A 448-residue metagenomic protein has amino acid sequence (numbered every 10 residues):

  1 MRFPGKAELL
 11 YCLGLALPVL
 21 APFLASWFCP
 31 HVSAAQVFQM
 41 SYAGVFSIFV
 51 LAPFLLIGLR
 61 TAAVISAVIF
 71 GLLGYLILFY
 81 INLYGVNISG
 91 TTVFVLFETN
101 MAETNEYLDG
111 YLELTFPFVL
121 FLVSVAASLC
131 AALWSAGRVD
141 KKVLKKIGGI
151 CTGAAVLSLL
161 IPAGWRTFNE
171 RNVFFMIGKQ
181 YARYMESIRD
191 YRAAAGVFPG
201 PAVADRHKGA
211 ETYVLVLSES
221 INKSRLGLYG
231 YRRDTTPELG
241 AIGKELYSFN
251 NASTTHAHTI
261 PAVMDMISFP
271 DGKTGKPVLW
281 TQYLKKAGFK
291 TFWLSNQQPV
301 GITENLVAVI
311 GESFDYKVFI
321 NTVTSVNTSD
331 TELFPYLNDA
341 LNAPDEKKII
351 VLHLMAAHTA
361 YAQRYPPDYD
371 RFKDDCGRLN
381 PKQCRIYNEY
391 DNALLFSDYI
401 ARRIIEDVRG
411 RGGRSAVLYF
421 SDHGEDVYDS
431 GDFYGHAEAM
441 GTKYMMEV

Functional and structural regions predicted by a protein language model:
M1-V173: Transmembrane and membrane-interface helices of multi-pass, inner-membrane envelope-modifying transferases
A34-F38, S268, C384-L394, I405-E406 (+1 more regions): Active-site rim elements
L51, P335-D339, D374-V417: A long, amphipathic alpha-helix that forms part of the scaffold/cap immediately adjacent to metal-dependent active
T104, E219, M266, L284 (+4 more regions): Generic structural signal for small/hydrophobic residues in well-ordered secondary structure, especially within
I161-L215, S220-R378, M445-E447: Active-site-proximal alpha/beta segments of enzymes that process anionic O-linked groups
L226, I405, D429: Active-site-flanking alpha-helical
R233-D234, G413-R414, F420-V448: Histidine-centered active-site microenvironments of extracellular/periplasmic hydrolases and transferases
G275-A287, Q297, I400-R409, A416-F420: Periplasmic/luminal catalytic loop of GT-C fold multi-pass membrane glycosyltransferases that transfer sugars from
